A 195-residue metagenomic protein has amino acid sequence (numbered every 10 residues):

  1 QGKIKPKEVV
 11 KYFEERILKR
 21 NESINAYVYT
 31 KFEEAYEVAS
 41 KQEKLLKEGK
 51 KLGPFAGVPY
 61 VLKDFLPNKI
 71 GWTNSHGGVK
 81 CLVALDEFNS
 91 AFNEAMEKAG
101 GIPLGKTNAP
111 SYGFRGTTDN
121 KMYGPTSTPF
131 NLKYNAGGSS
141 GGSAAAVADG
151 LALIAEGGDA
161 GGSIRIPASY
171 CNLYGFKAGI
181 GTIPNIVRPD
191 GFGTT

Functional and structural regions predicted by a protein language model:
Q1-G161: Gly/Ser-rich catalytic/binding loops embedded in alpha/beta enzyme cores
K19, K98, A148-T195: Structural helix-boundary/capping segments
